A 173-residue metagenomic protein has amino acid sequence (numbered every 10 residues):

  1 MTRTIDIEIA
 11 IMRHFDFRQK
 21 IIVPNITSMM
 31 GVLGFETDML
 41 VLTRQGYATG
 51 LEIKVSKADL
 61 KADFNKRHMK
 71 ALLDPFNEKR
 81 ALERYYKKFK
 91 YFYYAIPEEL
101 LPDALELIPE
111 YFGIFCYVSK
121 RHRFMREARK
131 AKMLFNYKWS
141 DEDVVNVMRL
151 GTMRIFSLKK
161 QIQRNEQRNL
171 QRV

Functional and structural regions predicted by a protein language model:
M1-F35, L42-T43: Acidic-basic catalytic patches of nuclease active cores, encompassing PD-(D/E)XK and other metal-cofactor nuclease
T2-I5, I9-F17, D103-V173: Non-catalytic C-terminal interaction segments of nucleic acid-processing enzymes
I11, S28-M30, M39-V41, A81-Y85 (+1 more regions): Short, flexible, glycine/charge-rich loop motifs used to bind or transfer phosphoryl groups or to couple energy/partner
Q19, G46-Y47, F89: A general structural motif
I26, K54, V118: Residues at the C-termini of beta-strands that transition into short coil/loop
T37-S56: Active-site beta-strand-loop-beta-strand hairpin of nuclease catalytic cores that positions key catalytic residues
T49-L51, Y93, G113-C116: Hydrophobic/aromatic beta-strand patches that form the interior of the parallel beta-sheet core in alpha/beta enzyme
V55-P109: Catalytic cores of nucleic-acid endonucleases
